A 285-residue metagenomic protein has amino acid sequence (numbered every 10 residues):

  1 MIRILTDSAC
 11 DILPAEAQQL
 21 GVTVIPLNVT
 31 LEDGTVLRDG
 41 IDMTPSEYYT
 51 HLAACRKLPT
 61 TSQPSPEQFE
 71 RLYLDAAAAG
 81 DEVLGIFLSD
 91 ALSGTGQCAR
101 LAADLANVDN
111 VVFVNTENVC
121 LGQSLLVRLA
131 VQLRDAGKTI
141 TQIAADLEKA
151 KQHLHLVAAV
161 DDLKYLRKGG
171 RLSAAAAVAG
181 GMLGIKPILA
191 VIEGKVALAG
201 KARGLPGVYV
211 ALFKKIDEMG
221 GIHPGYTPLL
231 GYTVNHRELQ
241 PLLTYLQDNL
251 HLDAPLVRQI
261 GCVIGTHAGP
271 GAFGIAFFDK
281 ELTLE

Functional and structural regions predicted by a protein language model:
R3, A9-T23, N28-T30, G34-T35 (+2 more regions): Mixed-charge interfacial surface used for oligomerization/domain docking and macromolecular partner engagement
Q19-E47, S62-F69: N-terminal short beta-loop-beta anion/metal-coordinating cradle
D33, T50-P59, D81-G85: Glycine-/proline-rich flexible loop or hinge segments
L37, L58-S65, F87-A91, V119: Short secondary-structure transition/capping motifs
P45-Y49, A78, R100-L105: A short glycine/small-residue-enriched secondary-structure motif
E47-R56, A190-L198: Gly-rich Lys/Arg/Thr-decorated short loops/hinges at beta-loop-alpha junctions or inter-strand turns that position
H51-A76: Glycine-rich oxoanion-binding loops at beta->alpha junctions
E67-A99: N-terminal glycine-rich phosphate/adenylate-binding segment common to multiple enzyme folds
